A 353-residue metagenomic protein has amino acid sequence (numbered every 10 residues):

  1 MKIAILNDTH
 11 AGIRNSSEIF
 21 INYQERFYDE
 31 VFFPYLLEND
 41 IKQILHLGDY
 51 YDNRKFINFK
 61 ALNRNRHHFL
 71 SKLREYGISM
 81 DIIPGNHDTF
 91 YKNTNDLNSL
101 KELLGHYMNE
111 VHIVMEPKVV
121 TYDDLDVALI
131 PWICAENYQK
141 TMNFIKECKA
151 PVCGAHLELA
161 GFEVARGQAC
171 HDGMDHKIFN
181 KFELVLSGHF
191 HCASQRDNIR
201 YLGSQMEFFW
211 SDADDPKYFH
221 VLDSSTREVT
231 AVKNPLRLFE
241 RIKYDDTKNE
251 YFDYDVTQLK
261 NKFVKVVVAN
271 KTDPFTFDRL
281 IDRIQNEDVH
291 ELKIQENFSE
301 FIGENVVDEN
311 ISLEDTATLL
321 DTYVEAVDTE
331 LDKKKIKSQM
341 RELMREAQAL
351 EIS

Functional and structural regions predicted by a protein language model:
K2, T9, I13-V119, I178-F182: Core catalytic region of metal-dependent phosphoesterases/phosphodiesterases, especially metallo-beta-lactamase-like
K2-I3, Q43, L125-D126, V152 (+1 more regions): Structural motif
D8, Y28, I44, D49 (+8 more regions): Divalent metal-coordination and catalytic microenvironments
H10-R14, D52-K55, D81-T94, V120 (+4 more regions): Active-site environment of divalent metal-dependent phosphoester hydrolases
L73-Y76, F144-C148, H176-K181, T257-K260: Short, conserved loop/helix-junction motifs that constitute active-site signature segments in enzyme catalytic cores
D88-K177: Conserved catalytic scaffold of divalent metal-dependent phosphoesterases
A165-T230: Conserved beta-sheet core of the metallophosphoesterase superfamily
S224-S353: Accessory, non-catalytic peripheral segments of nucleic-acid enzymes
